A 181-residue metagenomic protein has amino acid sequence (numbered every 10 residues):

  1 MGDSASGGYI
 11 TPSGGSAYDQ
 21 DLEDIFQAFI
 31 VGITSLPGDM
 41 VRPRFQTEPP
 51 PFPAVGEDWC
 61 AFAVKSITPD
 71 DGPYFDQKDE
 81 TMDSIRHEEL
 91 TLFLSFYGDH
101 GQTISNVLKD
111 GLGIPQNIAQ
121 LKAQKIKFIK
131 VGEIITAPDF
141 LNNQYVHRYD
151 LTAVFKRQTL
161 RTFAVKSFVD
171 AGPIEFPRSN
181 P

Functional and structural regions predicted by a protein language model:
M1-D79, V169, P173-P181: Small/polar-rich, solvent-exposed N-terminal microdomains that initiate assembly or binding
D21, G101-N106: Short, conserved charged micro-motifs
P50-F52, I134-T136, V165: Aromatic/basic-lined ligand-recognition segments that form π-stacking hydrophobic pockets flanked by Lys/Arg to engage
D70, Q102, T159-R161: Residue-level signal for secondary-structure boundary sites
D76-K78, N106-L112, A123-Q124: "Short basic amphipathic alpha-helical interaction patches in structured regions
S84-D99, L108, H147-R157: Oligomerization/assembly interface segments of phage tail-like spikes and tubes
G113-L160: Acidic-leaning, charged glycine-interspersed low-complexity segments
V146-N180: Amphipathic alpha-helical dimerization/oligomerization modules
